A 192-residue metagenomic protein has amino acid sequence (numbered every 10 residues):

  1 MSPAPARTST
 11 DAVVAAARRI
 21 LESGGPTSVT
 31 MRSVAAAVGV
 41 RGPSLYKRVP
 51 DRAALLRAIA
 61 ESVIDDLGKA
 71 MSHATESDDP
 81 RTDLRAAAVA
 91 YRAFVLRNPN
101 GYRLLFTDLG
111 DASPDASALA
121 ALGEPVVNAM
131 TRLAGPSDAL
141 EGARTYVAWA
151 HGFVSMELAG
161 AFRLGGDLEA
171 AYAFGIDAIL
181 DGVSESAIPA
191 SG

Functional and structural regions predicted by a protein language model:
M1-G24, S28, R32-S33, A37 (+1 more regions): Basic, helix-initiating cap at the start of DNA-binding domains
L21, L56-V63, L105, L109 (+1 more regions): Alpha-helical DNA-contacting segments of helix-turn-helix folds
G39-V49: Short hydrophobic/aromatic patch on the recognition helix
S72-G101, A120-G123, A143-Y146: Hydrophobic alpha-helical connector segments
F94-S113, P125, S155-R163: Amphipathic alpha-helical segments used for helix-helix packing
D111-T145, G166-D181: Amphipathic alpha-helical packing segments from all-alpha helical-bundle domains
A148-G165, D181-P189: Amphipathic C-terminal alpha-helical segment
